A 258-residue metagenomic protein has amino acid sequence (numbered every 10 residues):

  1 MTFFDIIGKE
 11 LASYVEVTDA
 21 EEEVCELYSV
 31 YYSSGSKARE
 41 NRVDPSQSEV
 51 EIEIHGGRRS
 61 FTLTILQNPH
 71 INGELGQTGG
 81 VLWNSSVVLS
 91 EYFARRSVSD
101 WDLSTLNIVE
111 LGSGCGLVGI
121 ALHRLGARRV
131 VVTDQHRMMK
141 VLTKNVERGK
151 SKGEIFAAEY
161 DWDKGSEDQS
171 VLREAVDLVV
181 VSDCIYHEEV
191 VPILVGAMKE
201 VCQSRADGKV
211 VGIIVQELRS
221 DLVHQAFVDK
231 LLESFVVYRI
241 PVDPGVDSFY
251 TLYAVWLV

Functional and structural regions predicted by a protein language model:
M1-V258: S-adenosylmethionine-dependent methyltransferases
